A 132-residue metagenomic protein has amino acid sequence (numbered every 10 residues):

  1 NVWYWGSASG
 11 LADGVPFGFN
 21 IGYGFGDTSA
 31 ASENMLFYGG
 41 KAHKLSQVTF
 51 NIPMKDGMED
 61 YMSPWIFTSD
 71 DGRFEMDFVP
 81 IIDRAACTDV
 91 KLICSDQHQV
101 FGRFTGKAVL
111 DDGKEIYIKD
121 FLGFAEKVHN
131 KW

Functional and structural regions predicted by a protein language model:
N1-W132: Structured soluble/peripheral alpha/beta segments that form catalytic or ligand/cofactor-binding pockets
